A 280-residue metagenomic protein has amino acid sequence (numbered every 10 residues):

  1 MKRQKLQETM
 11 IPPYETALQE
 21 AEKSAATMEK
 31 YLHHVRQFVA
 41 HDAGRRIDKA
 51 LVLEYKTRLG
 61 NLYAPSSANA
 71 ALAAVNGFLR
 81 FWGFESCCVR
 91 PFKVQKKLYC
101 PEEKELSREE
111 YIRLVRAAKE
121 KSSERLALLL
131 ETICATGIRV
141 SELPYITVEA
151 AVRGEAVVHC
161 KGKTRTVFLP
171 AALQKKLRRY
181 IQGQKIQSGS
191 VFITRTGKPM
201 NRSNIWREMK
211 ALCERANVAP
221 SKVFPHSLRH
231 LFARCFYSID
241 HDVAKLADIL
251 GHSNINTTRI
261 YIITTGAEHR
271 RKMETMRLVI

Functional and structural regions predicted by a protein language model:
M1-I280: Conserved catalytic core of the tyrosine transesterase superfamily
